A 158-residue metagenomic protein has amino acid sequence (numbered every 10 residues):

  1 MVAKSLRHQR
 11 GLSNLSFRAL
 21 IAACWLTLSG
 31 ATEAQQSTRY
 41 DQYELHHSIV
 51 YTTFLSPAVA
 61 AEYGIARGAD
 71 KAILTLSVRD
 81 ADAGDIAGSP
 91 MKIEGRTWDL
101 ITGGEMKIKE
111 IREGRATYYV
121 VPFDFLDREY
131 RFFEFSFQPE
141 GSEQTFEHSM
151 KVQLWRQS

Functional and structural regions predicted by a protein language model:
M1-L15: N-terminal secretory signal peptides that target proteins for export/translocation
N14-S29: Bacterial N-terminal signal peptides
A34-I73, L154-W155: Beta-strand-rich domain onsets/edges
A72-D82: Beta-strand-rich structural segments
E94-K107: Short amphipathic beta-strand segments in non-cytosolic proteins
E113-V120: Aromatic sugar-binding surface patches on proteins that engage polysaccharides or sugar-phosphate polymers
R131-Q138: Short, aromatic- and glycine-rich surface loops/edge beta-strands on solvent-exposed regions
P139-F146: Short acidic/polar inter-strand loop motif in beta-rich domains
